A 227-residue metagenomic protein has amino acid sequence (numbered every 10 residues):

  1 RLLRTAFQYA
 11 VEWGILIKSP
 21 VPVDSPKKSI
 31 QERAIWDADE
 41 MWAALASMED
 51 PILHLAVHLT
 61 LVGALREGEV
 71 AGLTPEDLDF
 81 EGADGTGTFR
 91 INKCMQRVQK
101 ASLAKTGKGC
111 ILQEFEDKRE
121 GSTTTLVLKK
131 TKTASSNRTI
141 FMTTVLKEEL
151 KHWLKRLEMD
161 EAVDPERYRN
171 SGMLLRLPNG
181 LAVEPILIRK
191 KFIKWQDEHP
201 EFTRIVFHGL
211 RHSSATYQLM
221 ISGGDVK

Functional and structural regions predicted by a protein language model:
R1-A10, M142: Non-catalytic DNA-binding core/recognition domains of DNA-processing enzymes
R1-L2, E40, L55, V145 (+3 more regions): Charged catalytic carboxylate motif
Q8-I17, H152-K155: Arg/Lys-rich amphipathic alpha helix in sigma70-family domain 2
E12-L73, E81-T86, S135-N137, R167-R169 (+1 more regions): Basic, Lys/Arg- and aromatic-enriched nucleic-acid-binding interface segment
P22-V23, T86-I91, V206, Y217 (+1 more regions): Short functional hotspots where side chains directly engage DNA or cofactors
S25, E40, L73-M159: Conserved tyrosine-mediated DNA breakage-rejoining catalytic core shared by Y-recombinases
A46, D50-L53, G63, I140 (+2 more regions): Short, basic (Lys/Arg/His-rich) helix/loop patches that form interaction surfaces in the mid-to-C-terminal regions
